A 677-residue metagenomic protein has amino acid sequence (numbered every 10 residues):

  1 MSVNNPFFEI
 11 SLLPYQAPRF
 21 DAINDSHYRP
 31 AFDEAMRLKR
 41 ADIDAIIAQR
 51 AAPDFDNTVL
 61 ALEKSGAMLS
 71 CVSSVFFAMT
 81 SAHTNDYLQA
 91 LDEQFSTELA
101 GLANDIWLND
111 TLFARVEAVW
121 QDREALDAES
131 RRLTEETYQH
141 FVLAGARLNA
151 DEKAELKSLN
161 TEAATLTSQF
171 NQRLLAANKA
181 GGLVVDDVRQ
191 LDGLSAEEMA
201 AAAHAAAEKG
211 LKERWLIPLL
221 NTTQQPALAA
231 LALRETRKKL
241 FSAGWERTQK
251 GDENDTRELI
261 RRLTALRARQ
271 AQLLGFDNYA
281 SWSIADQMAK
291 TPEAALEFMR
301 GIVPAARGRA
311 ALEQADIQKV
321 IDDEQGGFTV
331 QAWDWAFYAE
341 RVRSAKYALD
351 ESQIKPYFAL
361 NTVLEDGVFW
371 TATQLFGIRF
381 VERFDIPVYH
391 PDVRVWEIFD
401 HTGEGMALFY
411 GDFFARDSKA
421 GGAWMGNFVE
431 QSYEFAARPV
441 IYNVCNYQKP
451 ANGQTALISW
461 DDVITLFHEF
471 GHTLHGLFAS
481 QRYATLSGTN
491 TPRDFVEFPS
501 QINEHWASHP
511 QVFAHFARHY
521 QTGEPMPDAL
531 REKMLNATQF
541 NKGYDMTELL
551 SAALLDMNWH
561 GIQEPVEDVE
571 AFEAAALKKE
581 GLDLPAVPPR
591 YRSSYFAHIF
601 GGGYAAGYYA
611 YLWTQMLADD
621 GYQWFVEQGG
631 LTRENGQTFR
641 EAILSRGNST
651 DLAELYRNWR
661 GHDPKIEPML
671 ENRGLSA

Functional and structural regions predicted by a protein language model:
M1-S195, F625: N-terminal helix-rich structural modules
S2-P30, E34, A114, G193 (+12 more regions): C-terminal, non-catalytic "cap/extension" segments appended to globular domains
L12-H27, F76-F95, V116-S158, P218-E258 (+6 more regions): Short His/Asp/Glu-rich catalytic/ion-coordination signatures at enzyme active sites or charged loops
P30-E34, L38, S158, E162 (+6 more regions): A non-catalytic, amphipathic alpha-helix used as a structural packing/dimerization or gating element in enzyme scaffolds
R37, A41, A45-A52, M68-N85 (+22 more regions): Intrinsically disordered or highly flexible coil/loop and linker segments, enriched in small and charged/polar residues
E129, L133-T134, T165, Q172 (+8 more regions): Active-site-proximal, well-structured secondary-structure segments within enzyme catalytic domains
T256-A268, V440-N443, Q481, R646-N648: Short, hydrophobic/aliphatic alpha-helical segments
Q448-F467: Short pre-active-site segment immediately N-terminal to the catalytic Zn-binding motif
